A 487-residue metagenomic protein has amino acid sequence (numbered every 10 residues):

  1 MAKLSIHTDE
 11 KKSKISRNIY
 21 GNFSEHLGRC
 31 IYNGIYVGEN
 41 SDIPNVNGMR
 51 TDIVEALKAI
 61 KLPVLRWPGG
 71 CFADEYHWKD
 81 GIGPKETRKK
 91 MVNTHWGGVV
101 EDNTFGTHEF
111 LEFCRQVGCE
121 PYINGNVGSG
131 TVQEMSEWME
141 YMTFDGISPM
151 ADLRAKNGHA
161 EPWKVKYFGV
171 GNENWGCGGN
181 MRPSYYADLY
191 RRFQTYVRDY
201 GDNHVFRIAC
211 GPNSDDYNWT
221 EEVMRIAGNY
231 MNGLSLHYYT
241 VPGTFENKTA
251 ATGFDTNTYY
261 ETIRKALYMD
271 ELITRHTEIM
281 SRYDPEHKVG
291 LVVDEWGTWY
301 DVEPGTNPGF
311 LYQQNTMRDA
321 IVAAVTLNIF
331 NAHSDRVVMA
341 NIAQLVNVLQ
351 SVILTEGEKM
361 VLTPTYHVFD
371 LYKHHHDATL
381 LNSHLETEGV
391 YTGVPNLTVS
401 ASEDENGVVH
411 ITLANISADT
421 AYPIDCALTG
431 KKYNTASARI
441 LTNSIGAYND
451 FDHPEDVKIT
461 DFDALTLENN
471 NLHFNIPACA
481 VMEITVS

Functional and structural regions predicted by a protein language model:
M1-G233, M269-D270, T274-S487: Non-catalytic accessory regions flanking glycosidase/transglycosidase catalytic cores in CAZymes
G171-C177, T240-G243, T258-T262, T298: Conserved radical SAM core fold
L236: Histidine-centered catalytic micro-motifs
Y239-Y260, T306: Active-site His/acidic residue clusters
K265: Phosphate/diphosphate-binding loops
